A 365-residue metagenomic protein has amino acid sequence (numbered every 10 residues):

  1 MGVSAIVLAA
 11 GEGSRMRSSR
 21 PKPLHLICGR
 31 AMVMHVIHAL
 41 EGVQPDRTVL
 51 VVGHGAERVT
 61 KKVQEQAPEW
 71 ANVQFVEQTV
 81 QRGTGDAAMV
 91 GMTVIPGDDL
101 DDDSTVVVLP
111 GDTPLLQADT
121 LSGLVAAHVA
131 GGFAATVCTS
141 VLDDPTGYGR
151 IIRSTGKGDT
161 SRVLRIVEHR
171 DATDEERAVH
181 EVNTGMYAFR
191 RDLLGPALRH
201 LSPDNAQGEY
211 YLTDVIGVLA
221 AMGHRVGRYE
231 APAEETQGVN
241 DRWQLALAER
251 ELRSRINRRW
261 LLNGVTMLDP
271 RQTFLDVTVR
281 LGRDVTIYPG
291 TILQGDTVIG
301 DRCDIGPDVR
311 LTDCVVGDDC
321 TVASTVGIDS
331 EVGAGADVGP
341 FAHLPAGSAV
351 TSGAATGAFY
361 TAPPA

Functional and structural regions predicted by a protein language model:
M1-S18: N-terminal nucleotide-binding beta1-loop-alpha1 segment
G2-S4, R30-A126, A130: Conserved N-terminal catalytic core of the sugar/cofactor nucleotidyltransferase
V3-S4, A39, P45-T48, M92-T93 (+12 more regions): Catalytic cores of nucleotide-enabled group-transfer and carboxylate-activating enzymes in metabolic and assembly-line
A5-V7, L50, V107-V108, A135-C138 (+1 more regions): Structural beta-sheet core signal
R20-L24, V80, L201-D204: Short glycine-enriched, charge-decorated loop/helix-capping segments at active-site entrances that position
L26, L115, A188, G238-V239: Short aromatic/basic micro-patch
L116-A206, T213: Conserved core of the sugar-phosphate nucleotidyltransferase
Q207-A365: Left-handed beta-helix
